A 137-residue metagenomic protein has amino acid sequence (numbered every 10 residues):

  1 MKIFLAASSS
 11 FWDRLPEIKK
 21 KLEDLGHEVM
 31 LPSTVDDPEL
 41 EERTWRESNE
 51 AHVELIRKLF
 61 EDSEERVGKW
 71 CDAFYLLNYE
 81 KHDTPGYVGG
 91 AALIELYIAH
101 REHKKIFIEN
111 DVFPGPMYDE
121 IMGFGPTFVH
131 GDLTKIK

Functional and structural regions predicted by a protein language model:
M1-K137: Conserved catalytic or regulatory cores that recognize and/or transform ribose-phosphate-containing ligands
